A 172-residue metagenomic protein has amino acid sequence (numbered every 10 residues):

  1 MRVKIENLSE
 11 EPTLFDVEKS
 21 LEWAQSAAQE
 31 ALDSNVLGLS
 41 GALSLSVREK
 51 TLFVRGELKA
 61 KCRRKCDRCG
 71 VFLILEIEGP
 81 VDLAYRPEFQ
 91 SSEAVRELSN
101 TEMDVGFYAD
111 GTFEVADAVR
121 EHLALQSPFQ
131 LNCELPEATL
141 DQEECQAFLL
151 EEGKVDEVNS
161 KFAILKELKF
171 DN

Functional and structural regions predicted by a protein language model:
M1-K65: A positional/architectural concept
M1-L8, P12, Y85-N172: Charge-rich, low-complexity linker and terminal segments
A60, V81-L83: Hydrophobic alpha-helical segments of small multi-pass membrane proteins
G70: Cys/His-coordinated zinc-binding microdomains
L73: Cys/His-rich microdomains that often coordinate metals
E76-G79: Short Cys/His-rich "knuckle" micro-motifs
